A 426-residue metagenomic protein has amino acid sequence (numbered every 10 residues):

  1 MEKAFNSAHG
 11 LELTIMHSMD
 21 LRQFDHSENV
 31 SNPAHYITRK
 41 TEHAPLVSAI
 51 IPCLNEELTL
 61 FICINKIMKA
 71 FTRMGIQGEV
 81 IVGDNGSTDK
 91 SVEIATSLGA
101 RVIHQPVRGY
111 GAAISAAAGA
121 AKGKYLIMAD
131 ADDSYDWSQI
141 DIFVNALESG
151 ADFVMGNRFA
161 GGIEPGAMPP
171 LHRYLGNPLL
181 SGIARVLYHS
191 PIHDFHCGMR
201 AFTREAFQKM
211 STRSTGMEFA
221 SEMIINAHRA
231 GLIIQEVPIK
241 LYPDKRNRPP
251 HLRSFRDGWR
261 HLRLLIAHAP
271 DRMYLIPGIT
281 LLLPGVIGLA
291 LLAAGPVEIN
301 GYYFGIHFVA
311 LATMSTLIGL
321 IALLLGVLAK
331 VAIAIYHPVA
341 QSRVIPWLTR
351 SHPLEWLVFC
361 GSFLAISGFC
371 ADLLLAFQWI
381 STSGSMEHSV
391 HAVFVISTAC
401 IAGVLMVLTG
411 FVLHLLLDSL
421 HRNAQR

Functional and structural regions predicted by a protein language model:
K3-F5, G10-K69: N-proximal low-complexity "stem/linker" segments adjacent to membrane-targeting elements
L46-S48, E79, E222: Cell-envelope/extracellular polymer assembly enzymes that use nucleotide-activated donors
E56-T59, S87, Y110, D136: Donor nucleotide-sugar binding loop of glycosyltransferases
D84-V92: A conserved acidic beta->alpha catalytic loop
N85, M128-A131: Active-site acidic Asp-centered loop
Q105-A120, Y125-M128, W137-M217, P243-L264: Acceptor/aglycone-binding surface of glycosyltransferases and processive sugar-polymer synthases
S190-P191, T212-T215, I224-Y242: Catalytic donor-sugar/metal-binding loop of nucleotide-sugar-dependent glycosyltransferases
Y274-R426: Membrane-embedded multi-pass helical conduit in multi-pass membrane proteins, especially envelope-biosynthetic
